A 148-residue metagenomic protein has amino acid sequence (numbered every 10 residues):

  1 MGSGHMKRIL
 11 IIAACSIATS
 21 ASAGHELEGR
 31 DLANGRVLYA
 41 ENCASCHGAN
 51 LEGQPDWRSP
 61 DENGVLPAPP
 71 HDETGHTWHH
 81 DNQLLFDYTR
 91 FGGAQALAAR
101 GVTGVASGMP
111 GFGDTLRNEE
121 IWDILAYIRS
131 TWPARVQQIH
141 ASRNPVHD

Functional and structural regions predicted by a protein language model:
G2-I9: Positively charged n-region of N-terminal signal peptides that target proteins for export
I9-I17: Sec-dependent N-terminal signal peptides
T19-Y39, Q138-H147: Electrostatic cytochrome c docking/interface patches
R30, R36-P67, F91-T103, T131-I139: Periplasmic/extracellular electron-transfer cofactor-ligation site, primarily the c-type cytochrome heme-c attachment
R36, E52-F86, G108-T115: Gly/Gly-Pro-rich "capping" loops immediately C-terminal to redox-active cysteine motifs in periplasmic/lumenal
A40, A96-D148: Flexible coil segments in periplasmic/lumen-exposed cytochrome c-class electron-transfer proteins
